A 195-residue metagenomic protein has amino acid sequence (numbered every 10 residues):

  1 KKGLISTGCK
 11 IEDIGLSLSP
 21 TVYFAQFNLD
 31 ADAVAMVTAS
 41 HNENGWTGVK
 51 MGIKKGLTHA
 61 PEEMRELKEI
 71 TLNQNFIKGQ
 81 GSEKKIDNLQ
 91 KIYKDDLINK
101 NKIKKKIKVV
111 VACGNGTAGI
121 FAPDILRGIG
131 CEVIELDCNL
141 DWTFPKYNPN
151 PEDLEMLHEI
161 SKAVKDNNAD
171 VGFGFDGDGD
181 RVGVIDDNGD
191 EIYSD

Functional and structural regions predicted by a protein language model:
K1-W46, I125-I185: N-terminal small/polar loop signature for handling phosphorylated ligands or for N-terminal nucleophile
L18, A118, S194: Catalytic-loop motifs flanking and including active-site residues across diverse enzymes
A31-A33, Y93-N99, Y193: Short, charged low-complexity intrinsically disordered segments located at boundaries of structured domains
T47-N167: Gly/Ser/Thr-enriched, mixed-charge loops and adjacent short helices that form phosphate/oxyanion-binding elements
M51-K54, G183-D187: Short beta-strand-to-turn element immediately C-terminal to the catalytic PLP-Schiff-base lysine in fold type I
I185-D195: Active-site core segments that coordinate phosphate-bearing ligands/cofactors across diverse enzyme families
